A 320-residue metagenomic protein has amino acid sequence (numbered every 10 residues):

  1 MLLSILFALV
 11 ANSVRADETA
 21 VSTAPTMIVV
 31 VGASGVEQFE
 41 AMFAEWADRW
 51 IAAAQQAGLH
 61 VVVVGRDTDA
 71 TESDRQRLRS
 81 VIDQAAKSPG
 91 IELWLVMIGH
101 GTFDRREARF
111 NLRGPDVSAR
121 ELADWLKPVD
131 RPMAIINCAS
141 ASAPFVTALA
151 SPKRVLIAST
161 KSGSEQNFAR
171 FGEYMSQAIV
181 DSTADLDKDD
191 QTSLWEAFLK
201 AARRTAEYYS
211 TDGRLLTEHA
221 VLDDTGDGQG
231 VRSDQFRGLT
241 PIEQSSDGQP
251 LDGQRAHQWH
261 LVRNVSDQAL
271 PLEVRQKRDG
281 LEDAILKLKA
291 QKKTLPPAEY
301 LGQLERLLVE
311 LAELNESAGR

Functional and structural regions predicted by a protein language model:
L2-S4, S13-I28, E40, R214-R320: Disordered regulatory segments flanking catalytic cores
S13-W94, G101-F110, D116, A134 (+2 more regions): Boundary/activation segment at the start of structured domains
V21, E37-D48, D69-Q76, L112-R120 (+5 more regions): Soluble non-cytosolic domains of exported or imported proteins
G32-G35, A44, D48-H60, D83-G90 (+8 more regions): Sec-exported extracytoplasmic/periplasmic mature domains
D48, A134-S233: Active-site-proximal C-terminal subdomain of hydrolase catalytic domains
I82-G114, V129-R170: Active-site microenvironments of hydrolase-like enzyme catalytic domains
S118-V129: Catalytic-core regions built around general acid/base machinery
